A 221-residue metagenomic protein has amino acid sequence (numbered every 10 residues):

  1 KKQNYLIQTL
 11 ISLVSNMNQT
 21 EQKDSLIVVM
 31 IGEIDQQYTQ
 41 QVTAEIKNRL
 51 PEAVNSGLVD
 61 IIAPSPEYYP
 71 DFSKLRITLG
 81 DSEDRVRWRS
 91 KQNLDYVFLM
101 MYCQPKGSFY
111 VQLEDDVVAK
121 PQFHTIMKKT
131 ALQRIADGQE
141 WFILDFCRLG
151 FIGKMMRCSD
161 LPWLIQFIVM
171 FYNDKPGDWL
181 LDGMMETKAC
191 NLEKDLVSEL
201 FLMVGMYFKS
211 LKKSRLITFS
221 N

Functional and structural regions predicted by a protein language model:
K1, L13, S25-V29: Hydrophobic targeting segments
T9-D24: Short, acidic, metal-binding catalytic loop of nucleotide-sugar glycosyltransferases
G32-G107: Active-site-proximal specificity loops/subdomain of glycosyltransferases
V86, D95, Q104-S108, G150-Q166: Conserved nucleotide-sugar donor-binding and metal-coordinating catalytic region shared by glycosyltransferases
G107-V118: Short beta-strand-to-loop acidic/aromatic patch adjacent to the donor-nucleotide binding site
A119-F146: Conserved donor-nucleotide/metal-binding helix-loop-beta segment in metal-dependent transferases, i.e., the alpha-helix
F167-N221: C-terminal catalytic/acceptor-binding lobe
